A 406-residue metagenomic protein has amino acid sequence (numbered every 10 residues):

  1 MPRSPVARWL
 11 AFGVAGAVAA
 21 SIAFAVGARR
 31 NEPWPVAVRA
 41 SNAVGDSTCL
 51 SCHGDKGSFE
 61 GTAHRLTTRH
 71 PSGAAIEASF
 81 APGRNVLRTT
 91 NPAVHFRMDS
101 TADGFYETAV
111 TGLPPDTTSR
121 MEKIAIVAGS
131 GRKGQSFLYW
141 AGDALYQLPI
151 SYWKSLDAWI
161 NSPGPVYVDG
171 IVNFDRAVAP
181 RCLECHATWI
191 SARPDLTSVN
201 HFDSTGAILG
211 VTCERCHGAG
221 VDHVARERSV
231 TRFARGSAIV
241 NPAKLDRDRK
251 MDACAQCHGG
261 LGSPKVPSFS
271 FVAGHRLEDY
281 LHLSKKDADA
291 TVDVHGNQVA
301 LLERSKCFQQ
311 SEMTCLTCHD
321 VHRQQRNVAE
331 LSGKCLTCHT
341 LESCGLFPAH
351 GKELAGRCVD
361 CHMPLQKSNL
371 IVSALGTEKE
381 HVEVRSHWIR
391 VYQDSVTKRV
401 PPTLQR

Functional and structural regions predicted by a protein language model:
P2-L10: Short, low-complexity patches enriched in S/T/P/G
A11-F24: Hydrophobic membrane-insertion alpha-helices, especially the h-region of bacterial N-terminal signal peptides
G27-S41: Ser/Thr/Pro/Gly-rich low-complexity linker/stalk segments immediately outside membranes or between
E32-P33, S47, D55-A128, S136-L138 (+2 more regions): Primarily the internal scaffold of c-type cytochrome electron-transfer domains, especially repeated/multiheme c-type
V38-L50: Pre-Walker A-like glycine/lysine-rich segment at the N-terminus of P-loop NTPase domains
A40, N173, D203-S204: Short consensus segments that form the blades of beta-propeller domains, in both extracellular/periplasmic
T108, S136, G142-A144, L148-V178 (+2 more regions): Propeptide (latency) domains of metzincin metalloproteases
